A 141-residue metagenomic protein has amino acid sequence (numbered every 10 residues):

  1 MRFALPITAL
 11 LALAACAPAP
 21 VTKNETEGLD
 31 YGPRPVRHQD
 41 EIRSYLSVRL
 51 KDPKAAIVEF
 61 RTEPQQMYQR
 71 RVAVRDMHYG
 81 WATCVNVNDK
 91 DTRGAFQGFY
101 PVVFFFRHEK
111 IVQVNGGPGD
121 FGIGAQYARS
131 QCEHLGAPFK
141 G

Functional and structural regions predicted by a protein language model:
M1-P6: Bacterial N-terminal signal peptides that target proteins for export
T8-A9, V87: Exposed boundary/loop context
A9-L10, A125: Residue-level signal for mature regions of secreted extracellular proteins and peptides
A12-A15: C-terminal motif of bacterial Sec signal peptides marking the signal peptidase cleavage site
A17-G141: Cystatin/cathelin-like cysteine-protease inhibitor module
